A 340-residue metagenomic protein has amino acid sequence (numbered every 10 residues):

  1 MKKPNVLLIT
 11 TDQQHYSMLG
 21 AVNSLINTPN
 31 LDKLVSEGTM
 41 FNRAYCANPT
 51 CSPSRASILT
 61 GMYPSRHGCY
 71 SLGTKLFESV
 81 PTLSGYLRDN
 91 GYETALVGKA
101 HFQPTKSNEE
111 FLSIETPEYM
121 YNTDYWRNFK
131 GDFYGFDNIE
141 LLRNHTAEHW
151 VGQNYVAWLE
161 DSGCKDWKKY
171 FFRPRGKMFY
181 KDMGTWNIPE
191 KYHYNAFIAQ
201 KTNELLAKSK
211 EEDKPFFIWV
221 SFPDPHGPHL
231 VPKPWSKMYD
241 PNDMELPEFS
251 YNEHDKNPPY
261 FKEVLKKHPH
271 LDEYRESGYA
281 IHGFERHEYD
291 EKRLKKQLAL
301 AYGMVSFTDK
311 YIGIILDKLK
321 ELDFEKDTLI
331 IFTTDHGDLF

Functional and structural regions predicted by a protein language model:
M1-F340: Formylglycine-dependent sulfatase
